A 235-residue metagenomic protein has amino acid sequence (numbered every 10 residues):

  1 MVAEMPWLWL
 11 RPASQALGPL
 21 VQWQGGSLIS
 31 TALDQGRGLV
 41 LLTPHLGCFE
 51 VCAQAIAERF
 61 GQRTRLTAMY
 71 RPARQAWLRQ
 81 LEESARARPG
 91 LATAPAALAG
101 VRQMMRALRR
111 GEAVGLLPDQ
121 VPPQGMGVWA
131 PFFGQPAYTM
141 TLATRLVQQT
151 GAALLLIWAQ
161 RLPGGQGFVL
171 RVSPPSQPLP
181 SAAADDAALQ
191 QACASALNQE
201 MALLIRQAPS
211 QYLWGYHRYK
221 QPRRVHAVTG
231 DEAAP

Functional and structural regions predicted by a protein language model:
M1-T43, C48, Q80-E83, R88-G90: Membrane-anchoring hydrophobic helices of lipid-metabolizing enzymes
P19-Q22, Q75, A94-L98, P136-A137 (+1 more regions): A conditional alpha-helix N-cap/helix-loop micro-motif detector
L33, E58, L98-P235: Non-catalytic C-terminal accessory region of glycerolipid acyltransferases and related lyso-lipid remodeling enzymes
G36-G38, R63-R65, G111: A general structural motif
V40-P44, I56, T67-A73, M140: Short beta-strand->loop
P44-C48, P72-R74, Q160-G165: Short glycine-enriched loops at secondary-structure junctions
C48-G61: Histidine-anchored nucleotide/phosphate-binding helix
T64, A68-Q103, V114: Short, conserved active-site entrance elements at the starts or edges of catalytic domains
